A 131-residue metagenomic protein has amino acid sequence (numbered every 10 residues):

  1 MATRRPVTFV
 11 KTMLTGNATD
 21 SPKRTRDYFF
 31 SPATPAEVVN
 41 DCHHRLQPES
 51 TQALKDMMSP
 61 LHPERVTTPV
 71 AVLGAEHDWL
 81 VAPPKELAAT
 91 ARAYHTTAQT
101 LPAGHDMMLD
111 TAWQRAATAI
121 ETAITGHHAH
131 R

Functional and structural regions predicted by a protein language model:
M1-L14, A53-P60: Flexible "cap/lid" loop of the alpha/beta hydrolase fold
N17-M58: Conserved alpha/beta-hydrolase catalytic His-Asp/Glu region
D41, K85, A89, R115 (+1 more regions): Alpha-helical elements of Rossmann-like donor-binding domains used by nucleotide-donor carbohydrate transfer enzymes
M58, A82-A91: Short alpha-helix in the alpha/beta-hydrolase fold that links the catalytic acid
P63-T67, A91-Y94: Short, conserved loop/helix-junction motifs that constitute active-site signature segments in enzyme catalytic cores
V66, V72-G74, D78: Short beta-strand/loop motif that positions the catalytic acidic residue of the alpha/beta-hydrolase fold
E76-V81, D106: Acidic catalytic loop of the alpha/beta-hydrolase fold
Y94-R131: Catalytic active-site module of serine/aspartate enzymes centered on a nucleophile-bearing elbow/loop
